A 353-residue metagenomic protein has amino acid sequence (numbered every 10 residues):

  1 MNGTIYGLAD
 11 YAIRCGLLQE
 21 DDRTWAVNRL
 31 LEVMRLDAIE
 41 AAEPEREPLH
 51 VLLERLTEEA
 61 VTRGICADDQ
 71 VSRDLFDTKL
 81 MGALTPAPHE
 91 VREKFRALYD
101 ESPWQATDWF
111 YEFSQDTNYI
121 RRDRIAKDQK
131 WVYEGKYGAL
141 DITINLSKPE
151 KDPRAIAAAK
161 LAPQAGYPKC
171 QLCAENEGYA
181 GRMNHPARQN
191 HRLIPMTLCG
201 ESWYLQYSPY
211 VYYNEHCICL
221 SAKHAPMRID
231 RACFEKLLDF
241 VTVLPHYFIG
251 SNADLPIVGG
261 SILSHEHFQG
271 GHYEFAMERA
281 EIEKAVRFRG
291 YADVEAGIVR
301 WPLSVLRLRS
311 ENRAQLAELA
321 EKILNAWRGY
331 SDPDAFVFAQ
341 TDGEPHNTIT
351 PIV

Functional and structural regions predicted by a protein language model:
M1-M227, R300-P302, A317-A320, A326-V353: Active-site microenvironments that recognize anionic phosphate/pyrophosphate groups
A187-H191, S251, H265: A general structural signal for short secondary-structure boundary/capping elements
N190-R192, A222-I249: Helical scaffold of the NTase/Pol beta-like nucleotidyltransferase catalytic core
W203-S208, C233, L237-V241, R287-V294: Structured alpha-helical segments in the cores of large, soluble enzyme domains
L205, I249, E266-F268: Hydrophobic faces of well-ordered beta-strands that scaffold small-molecule active sites in alpha/beta enzyme cores
N214-H216, S221, G259-F275: Histidine-centered divalent-metal-coordination microenvironment in nucleic-acid enzymes
R228, F248-I249, L255-S261, H272-V353: Conserved His + Asp/Glu catalytic blocks
L238, H267, E321-L324: Generic solvent-exposed, charged/amphipathic alpha-helical segments that serve as macromolecular interface scaffolds
